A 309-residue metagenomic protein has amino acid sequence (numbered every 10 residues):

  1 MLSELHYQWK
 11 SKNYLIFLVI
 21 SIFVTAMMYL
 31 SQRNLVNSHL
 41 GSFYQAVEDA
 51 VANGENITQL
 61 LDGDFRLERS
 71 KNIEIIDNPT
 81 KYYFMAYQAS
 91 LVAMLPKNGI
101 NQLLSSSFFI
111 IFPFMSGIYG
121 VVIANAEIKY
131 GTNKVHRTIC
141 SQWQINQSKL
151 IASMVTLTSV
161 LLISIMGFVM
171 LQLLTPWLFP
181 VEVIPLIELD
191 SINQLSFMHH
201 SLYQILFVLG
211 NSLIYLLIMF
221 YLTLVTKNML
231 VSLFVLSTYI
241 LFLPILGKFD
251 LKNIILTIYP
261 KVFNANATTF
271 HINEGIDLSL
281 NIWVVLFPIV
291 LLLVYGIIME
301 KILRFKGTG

Functional and structural regions predicted by a protein language model:
M1-S21: Aromatic- and glycine-rich beta-strand/loop motifs that create alpha-glucan
E4-Q8, F287-G309: Junction motif at the cytosolic side of a transmembrane helix
L18-S21, K149-L150, L236: Residue-level recognition of transmembrane alpha-helices in multi-pass small-molecule transporters/permeases
V24-G54, K81-A126, N146-L224, N266-V285: Secretory targeting signals
L30-R33, T223-T257: Transmembrane helix segments
Y44-T80: N-terminal accessory alpha/beta regions
H136-Q142: Short helix-to-coil transition segments within interhelical loops that connect adjacent transmembrane helices
L174-P185, F242-F263: Juxtamembrane non-transmembrane "cap" segments at the membrane-aqueous interface of multi-pass membrane proteins
